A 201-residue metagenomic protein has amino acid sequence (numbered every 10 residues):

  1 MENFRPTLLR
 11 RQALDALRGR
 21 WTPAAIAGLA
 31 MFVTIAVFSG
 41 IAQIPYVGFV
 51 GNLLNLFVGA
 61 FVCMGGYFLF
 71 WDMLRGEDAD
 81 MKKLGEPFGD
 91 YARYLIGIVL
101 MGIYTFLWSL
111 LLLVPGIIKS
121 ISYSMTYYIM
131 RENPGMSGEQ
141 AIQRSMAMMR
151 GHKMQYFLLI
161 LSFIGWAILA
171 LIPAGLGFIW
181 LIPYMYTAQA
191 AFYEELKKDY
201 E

Functional and structural regions predicted by a protein language model:
M1-E201: Hydrophobic alpha-helical membrane segments
